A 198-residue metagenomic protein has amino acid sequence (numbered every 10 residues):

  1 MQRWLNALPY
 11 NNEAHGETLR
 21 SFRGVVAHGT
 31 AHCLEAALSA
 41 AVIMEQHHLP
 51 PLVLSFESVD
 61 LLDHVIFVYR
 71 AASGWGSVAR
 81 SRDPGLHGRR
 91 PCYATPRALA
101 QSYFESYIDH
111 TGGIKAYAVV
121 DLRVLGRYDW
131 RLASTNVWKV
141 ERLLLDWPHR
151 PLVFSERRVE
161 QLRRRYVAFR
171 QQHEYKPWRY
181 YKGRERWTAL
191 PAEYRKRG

Functional and structural regions predicted by a protein language model:
M1-G198: A structural boundary/capping signal
